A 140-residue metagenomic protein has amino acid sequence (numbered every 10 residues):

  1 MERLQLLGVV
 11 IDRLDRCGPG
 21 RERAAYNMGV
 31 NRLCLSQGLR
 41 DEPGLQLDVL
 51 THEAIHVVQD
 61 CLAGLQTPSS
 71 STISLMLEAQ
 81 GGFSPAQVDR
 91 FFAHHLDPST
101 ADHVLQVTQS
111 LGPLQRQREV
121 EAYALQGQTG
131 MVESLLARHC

Functional and structural regions predicted by a protein language model:
M1-P43: Auxiliary, metal-adjacent structural segments of Zn-dependent hydrolase domains
V9-V10, G18-E22, T72-C140: Metalloprotease/metallohydrolase-associated module, dominated by Zn2+-dependent proteases
R16-G18, R40-D41, I55, G64-L65 (+1 more regions): Short, solvent-exposed loop/turn segments at secondary-structure junctions
V30, A54, E119: Extracellular structured ligand-interaction cores
G38, D60, S134: Surface loops and adjacent helix of pleckstrin homology
R40-D48, Q115-E119: Solvent-exposed, acidic/flexible segments
P43-Q59: Short alpha-helix carrying the canonical HExxH Zn2+-binding catalytic motif
A54-T72: Catalytic Zn2+-binding segment of zinc metalloproteases
